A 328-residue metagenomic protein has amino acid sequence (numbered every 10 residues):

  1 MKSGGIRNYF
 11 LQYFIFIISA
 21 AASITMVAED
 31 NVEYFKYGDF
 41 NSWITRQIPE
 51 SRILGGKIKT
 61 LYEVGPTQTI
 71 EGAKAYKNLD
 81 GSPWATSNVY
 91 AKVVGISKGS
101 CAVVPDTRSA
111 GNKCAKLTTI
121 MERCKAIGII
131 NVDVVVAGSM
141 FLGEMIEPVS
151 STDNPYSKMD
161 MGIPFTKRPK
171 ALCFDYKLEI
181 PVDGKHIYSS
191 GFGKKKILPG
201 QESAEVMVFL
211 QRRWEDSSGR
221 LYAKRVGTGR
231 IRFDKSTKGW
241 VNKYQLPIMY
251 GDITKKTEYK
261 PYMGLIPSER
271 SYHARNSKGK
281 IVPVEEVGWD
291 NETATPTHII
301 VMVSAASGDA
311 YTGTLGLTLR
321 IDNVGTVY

Functional and structural regions predicted by a protein language model:
M1-Y34: Bacterial Sec-dependent N-terminal signal peptides
I15, S19, T45, K177-E179 (+1 more regions): Residue-level marker of positions within ordered structural domains that often coincide with functionally constrained
E29-P169, P199-D252, K260-A306, Y311-V327: Aromatic (Trp/Tyr/Phe) and Gly/Pro-enriched flexible surface segments
M161-T166, Y188-K194: A contiguous catalytic/ligand-binding core that recognizes phosphate-bearing ligands
R168-L178: A short beta-strand element within beta-rich, extracytoplasmic domains of secreted/secretory-pathway proteins
L178-K185, K196-Q201, A310: Extended, low-complexity, turn-rich repeat/linker tracts enriched in Gly/Pro/Ser/Thr and Asp/Glu that occur
P181-Y188, S217-G219: Short, solvent-exposed secondary-structure capping/transition elements
